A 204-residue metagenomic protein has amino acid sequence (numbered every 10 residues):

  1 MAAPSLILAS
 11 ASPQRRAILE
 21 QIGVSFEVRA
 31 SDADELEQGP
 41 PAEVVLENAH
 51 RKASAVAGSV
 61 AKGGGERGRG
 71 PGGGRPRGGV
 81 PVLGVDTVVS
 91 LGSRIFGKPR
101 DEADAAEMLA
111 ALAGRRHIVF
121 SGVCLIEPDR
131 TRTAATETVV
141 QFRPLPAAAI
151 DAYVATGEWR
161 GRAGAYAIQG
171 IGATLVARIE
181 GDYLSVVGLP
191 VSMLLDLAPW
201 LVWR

Functional and structural regions predicted by a protein language model:
M1-V24: N-terminal beta1-alpha1 ligand-phosphate binding loop
A2-I7, P40-G68, G72-R204: Anionic-ligand binding patches
A11, S31, P128: Cofactor-binding loop segments of dinucleotide-utilizing enzymes, especially the Rossmann-like FAD- and NAD(P)+-binding
G23-G39, T131-E137: Short glycine-rich, Thr/Ser-proximal phosphate-binding strand/loop in the N-terminal lobe of ATP-dependent enzymes
